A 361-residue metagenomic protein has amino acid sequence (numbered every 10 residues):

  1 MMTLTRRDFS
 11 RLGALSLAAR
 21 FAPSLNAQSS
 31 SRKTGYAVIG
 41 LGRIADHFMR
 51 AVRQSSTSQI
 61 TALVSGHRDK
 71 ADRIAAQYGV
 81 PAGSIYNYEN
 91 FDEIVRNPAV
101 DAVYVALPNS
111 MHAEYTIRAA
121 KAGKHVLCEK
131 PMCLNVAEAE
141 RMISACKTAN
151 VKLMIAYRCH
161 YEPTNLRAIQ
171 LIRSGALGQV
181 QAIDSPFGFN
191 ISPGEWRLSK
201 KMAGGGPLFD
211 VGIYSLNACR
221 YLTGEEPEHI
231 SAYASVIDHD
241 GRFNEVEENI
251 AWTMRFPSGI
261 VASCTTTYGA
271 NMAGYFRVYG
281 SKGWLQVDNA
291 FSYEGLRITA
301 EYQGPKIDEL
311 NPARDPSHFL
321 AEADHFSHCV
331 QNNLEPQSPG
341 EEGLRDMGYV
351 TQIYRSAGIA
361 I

Functional and structural regions predicted by a protein language model:
T3-L4, D8-S30, A102-Y104, F326-I361: C-terminal helix-rich "cap/oligomerization" subdomain common to oxidoreductases
L12-G79: N-terminal Rossmann-like dinucleotide-binding module
G83-A145: Beta-loop-alpha module in the N-terminal Rossmann-like domain of NAD(P)-dependent dehydrogenases, especially those
N87, C128, L153-I155, C264 (+1 more regions): Hydrophobic residues in well-ordered beta-strands that form the structural core
C133-G194: A contiguous active-site-proximal alpha/beta segment in oxidoreductase catalytic domains
P193, R197-V261, T265-N271, E341: Rossmann-like dinucleotide-binding domain that binds NAD(P)(H)
V236, D240-V246, R255-E322, P339: NAD(P)-dinucleotide binding in Rossmann-like oxidoreductases
